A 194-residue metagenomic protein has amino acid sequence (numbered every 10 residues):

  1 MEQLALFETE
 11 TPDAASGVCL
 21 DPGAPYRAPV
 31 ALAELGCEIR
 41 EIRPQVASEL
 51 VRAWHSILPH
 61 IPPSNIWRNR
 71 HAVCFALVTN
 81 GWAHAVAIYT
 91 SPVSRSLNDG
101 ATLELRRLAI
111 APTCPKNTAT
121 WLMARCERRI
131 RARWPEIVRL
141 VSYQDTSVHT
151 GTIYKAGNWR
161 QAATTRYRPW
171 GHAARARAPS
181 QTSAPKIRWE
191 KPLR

Functional and structural regions predicted by a protein language model:
E2-E10: Short linear clamp-binding motif
C19-S64: Short amphipathic alpha-helix that is part of the acyltransferase structural core
R27-L32, A83-T90: Compositionally biased, charged N-terminal/linker segments
E38-E41, T79, I88-P185: Acyl-donor binding region in acyl/amide transferases
N65-N69: Short loop/turn motifs at secondary-structure junctions and domain boundaries
R70-A87: Conserved beta-hairpin
A72, A184-R188: Short hydrophobic/aromatic beta-strand or adjacent loop that forms the aromatic wall/cage of a ligand/substrate-binding
E190-R194: Short beta-strand-to-coil "C-cap" segments at the C-terminal boundary of structured domains/repeats, marking
